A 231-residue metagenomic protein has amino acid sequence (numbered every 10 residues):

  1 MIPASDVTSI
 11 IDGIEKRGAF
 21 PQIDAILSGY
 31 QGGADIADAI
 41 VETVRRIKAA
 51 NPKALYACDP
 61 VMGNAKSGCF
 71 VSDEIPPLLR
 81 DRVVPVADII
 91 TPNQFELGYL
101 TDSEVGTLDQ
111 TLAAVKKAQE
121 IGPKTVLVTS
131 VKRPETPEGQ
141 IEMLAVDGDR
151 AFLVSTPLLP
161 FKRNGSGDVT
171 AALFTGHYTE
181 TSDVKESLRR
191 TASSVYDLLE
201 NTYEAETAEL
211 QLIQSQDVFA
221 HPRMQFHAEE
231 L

Functional and structural regions predicted by a protein language model:
M1, K185-L231: Charged C-terminal helix
M1-A65, S215-R223, H227-E229: Conserved N-terminal subdomain of the carbohydrate kinase-like
D24-G29, L55-N64, T91-L100, V128-T129 (+1 more regions): Short beta-strands and strand-loop turn motifs
D73-A151, F161, T181-K185: Conserved phosphate/ATP/ADP-binding segment of small-molecule kinases
F152-L158, D197: A structural signal for small-residue-enriched, beta-sheet-centric alpha/beta enzyme cores and oligomeric scaffold folds
P157-F174: Short glycine/threonine-rich catalytic loop with a Thr-x-Gly-x-Asp
A172-E180, S193, D197: Short glycine/serine- and small hydrophobic-enriched flexible loop segments
